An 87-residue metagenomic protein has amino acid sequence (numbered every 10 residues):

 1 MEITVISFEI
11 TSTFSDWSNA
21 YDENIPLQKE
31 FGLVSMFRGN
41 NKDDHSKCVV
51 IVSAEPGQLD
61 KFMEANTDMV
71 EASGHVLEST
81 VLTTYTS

Functional and structural regions predicted by a protein language model:
M1-M69, G74-S87: Short S/T/G/P-rich N-terminal loop/turn motif that feeds into the first structured element of a domain
